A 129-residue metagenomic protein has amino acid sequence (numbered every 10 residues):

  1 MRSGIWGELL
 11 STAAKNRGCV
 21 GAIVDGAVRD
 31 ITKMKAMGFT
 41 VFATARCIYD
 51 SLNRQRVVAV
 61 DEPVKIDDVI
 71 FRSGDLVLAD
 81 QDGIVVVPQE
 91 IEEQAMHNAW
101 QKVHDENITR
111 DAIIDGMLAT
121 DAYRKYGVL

Functional and structural regions predicted by a protein language model:
M1-S73, V87-L129: Feature captures the catalytic cores and cofactor-binding loops of soluble hydro-lyases/lyases that act on carboxylate
V77: C-terminal binding/interaction regions
G83-V85: Channel- or pocket-lining gating/hinge segments that regulate access to a cavity or pore
